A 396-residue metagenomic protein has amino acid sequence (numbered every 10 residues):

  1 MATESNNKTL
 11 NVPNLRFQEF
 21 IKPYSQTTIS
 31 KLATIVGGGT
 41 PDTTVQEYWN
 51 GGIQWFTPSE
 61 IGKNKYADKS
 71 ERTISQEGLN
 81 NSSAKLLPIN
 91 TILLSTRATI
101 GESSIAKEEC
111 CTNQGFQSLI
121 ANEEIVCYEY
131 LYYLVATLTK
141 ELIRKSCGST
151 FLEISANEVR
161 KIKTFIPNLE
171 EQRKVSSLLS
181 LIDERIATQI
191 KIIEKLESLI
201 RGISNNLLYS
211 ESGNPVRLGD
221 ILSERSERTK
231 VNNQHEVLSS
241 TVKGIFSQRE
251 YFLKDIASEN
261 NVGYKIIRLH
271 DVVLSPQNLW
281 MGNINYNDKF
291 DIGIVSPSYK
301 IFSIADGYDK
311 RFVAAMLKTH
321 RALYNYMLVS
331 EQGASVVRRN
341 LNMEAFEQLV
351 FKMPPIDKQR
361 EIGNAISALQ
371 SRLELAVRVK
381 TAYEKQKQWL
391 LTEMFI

Functional and structural regions predicted by a protein language model:
A2-N6, N14-P23, T27, S149 (+4 more regions): A structural feature that tracks compact, well-ordered secondary-structure segments with a strong bias toward
T9, P13, T96, C110-Q117 (+4 more regions): A short glycine-rich beta-alpha junction/loop motif
V12-G39, K161, N206-K230: Non-catalytic DNA-recognition/assembly elements of restriction-modification systems
L15, T27-S30, S59, E77 (+4 more regions): Structural detector for helix-capping/boundary residues
S30-T44, S59-I89, K107, G219-K230 (+1 more regions): Sequence-specific dsDNA recognition surfaces
G51, T57-S59, Y66-A136, S155 (+4 more regions): A short beta-sheet element
L138-I143, I162, V329: Right-handed beta-helix
